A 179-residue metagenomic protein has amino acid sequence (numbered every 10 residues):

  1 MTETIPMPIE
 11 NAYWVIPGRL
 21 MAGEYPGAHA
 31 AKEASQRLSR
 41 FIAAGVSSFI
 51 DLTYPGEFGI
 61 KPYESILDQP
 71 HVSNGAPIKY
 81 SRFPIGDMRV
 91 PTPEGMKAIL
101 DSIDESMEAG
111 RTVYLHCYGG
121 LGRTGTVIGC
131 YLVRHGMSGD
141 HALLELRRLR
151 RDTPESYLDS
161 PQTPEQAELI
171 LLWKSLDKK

Functional and structural regions predicted by a protein language model:
M1-Y114, G119, T126-K179: Cys-dependent protein tyrosine phosphatase-like superfamily
